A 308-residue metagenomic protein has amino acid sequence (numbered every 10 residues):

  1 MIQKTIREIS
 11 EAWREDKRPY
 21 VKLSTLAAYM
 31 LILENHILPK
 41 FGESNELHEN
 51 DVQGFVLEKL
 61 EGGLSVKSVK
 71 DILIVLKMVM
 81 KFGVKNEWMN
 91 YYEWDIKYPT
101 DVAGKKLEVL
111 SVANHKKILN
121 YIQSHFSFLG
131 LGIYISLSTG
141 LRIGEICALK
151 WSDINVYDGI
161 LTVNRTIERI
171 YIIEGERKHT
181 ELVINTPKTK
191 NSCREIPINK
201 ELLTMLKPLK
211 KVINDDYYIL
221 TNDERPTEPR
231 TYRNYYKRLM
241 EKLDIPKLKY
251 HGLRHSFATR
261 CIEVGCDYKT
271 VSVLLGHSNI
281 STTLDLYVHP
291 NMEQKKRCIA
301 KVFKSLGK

Functional and structural regions predicted by a protein language model:
I2, R14-F82, W88, G104 (+2 more regions): N-terminal core-binding DNA-recognition domain of tyrosine site-specific recombinases/integrases
F55, Y121, I173-R177, D285 (+1 more regions): DNA/chromatin major-groove-contacting recognition/catalytic segments
L60, I74, S136-L137, I262-E263: Short amphipathic helical patch at the helix-1/turn junction of helix-turn-helix
V66, K70, M89-Y91, D95-I143 (+4 more regions): Basic, Lys/Arg- and aromatic-enriched nucleic-acid-binding interface segment
G83-E93, I167-G175, P208-I213: Proline-centered turn/helix-capping motifs that create local helix->coil transitions or kinks
N120-L129, T139, I196, K211-Y218 (+4 more regions): Short, basic (Lys/Arg/His-rich) helix/loop patches that form interaction surfaces in the mid-to-C-terminal regions
L149-P208: Conserved tyrosine-mediated DNA breakage-rejoining catalytic core shared by Y-recombinases
D153-I160, C266-L286: Short, polar N-cap/turn motifs at the start of nucleic acid-interacting alpha helices
